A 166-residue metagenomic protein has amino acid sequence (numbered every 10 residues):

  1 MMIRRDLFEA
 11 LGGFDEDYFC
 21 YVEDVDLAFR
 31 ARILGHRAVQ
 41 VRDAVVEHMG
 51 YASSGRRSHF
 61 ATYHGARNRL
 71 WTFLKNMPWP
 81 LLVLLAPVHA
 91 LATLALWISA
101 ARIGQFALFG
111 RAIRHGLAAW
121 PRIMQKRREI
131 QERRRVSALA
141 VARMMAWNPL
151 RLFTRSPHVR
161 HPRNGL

Functional and structural regions predicted by a protein language model:
M1-V45: A short, conserved alpha-helix in the catalytic core of glycosyltransferases
M2, M124-L166: Glycine-rich phosphate/pyrophosphate-binding loop and adjacent beta-alpha nucleotide/cofactor-binding cores
R4, A10-L11, V22, R30 (+7 more regions): Residues in flexible loops and secondary-structure boundaries
L34-R128, E132-R133, L139-A140: Active-site-adjacent helix/loop segment of glycosyltransferases that harbors family-specific signature motifs
